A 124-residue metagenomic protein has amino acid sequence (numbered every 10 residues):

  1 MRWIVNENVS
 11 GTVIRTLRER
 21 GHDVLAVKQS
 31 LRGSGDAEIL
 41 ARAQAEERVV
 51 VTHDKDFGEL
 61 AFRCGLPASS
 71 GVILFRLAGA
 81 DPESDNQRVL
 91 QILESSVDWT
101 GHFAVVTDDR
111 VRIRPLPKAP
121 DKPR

Functional and structural regions predicted by a protein language model:
R2-V49: N-terminal first-folded block
I14-R15, D36, L60-F62, S84 (+1 more regions): Short glycine-/acidic-enriched loop or helix-start segments at secondary-structure transitions that form or flank
L17-R20, I39-L40, C64-P67, R88 (+1 more regions): Short, glycine/charged-enriched secondary-structure capping and boundary segments
R32-S34, A80-P82, V111-R112: A short acidic, often aromatic-flanked loop/helix-cap motif at beta-alpha or helix-coil junctions that lines enzyme
A43-A61: Acidic, metal-binding active-site segment of PIN/NYN-like and related structure-specific nucleases
G58-I92: Mid-chain, well-packed structural core segment of small domains
V97-R124: Charged phosphate-binding loop/patch that engages nucleotide di/tri-phosphates or the phosphate backbone of nucleic
